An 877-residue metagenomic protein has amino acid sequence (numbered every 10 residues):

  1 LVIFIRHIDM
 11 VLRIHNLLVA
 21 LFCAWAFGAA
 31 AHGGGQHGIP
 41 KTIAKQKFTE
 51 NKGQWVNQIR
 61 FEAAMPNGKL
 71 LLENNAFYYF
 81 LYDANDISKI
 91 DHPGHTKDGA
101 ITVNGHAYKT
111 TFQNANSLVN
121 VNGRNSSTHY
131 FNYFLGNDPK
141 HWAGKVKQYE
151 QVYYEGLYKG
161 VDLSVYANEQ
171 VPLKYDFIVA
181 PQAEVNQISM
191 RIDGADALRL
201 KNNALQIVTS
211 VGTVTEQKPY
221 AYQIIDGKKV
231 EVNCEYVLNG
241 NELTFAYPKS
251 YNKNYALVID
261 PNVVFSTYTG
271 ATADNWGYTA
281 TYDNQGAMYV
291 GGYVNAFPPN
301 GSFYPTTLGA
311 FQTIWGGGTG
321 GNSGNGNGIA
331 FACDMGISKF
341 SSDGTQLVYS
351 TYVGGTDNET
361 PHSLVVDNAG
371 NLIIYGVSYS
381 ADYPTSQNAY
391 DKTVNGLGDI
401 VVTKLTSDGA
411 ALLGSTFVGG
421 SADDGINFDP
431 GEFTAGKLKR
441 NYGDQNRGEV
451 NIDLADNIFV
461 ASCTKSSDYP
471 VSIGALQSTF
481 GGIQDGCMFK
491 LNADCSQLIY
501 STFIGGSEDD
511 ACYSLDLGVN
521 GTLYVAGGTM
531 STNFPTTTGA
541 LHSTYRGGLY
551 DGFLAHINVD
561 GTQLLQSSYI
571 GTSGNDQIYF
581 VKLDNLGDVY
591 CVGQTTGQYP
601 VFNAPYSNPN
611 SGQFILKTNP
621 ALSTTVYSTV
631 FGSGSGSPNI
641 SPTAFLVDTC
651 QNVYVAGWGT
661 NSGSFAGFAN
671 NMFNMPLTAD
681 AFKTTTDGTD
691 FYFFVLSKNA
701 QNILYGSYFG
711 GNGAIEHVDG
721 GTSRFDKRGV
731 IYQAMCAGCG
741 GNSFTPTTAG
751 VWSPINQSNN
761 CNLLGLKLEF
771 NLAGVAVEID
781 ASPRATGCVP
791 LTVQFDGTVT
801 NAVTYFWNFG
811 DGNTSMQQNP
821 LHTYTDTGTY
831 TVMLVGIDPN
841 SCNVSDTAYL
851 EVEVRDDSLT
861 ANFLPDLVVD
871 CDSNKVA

Functional and structural regions predicted by a protein language model:
L1-Q36, L834, C842, S858 (+2 more regions): Bacterial Sec-dependent N-terminal signal peptides
V11-I14, A30-T272, T279-Y282: Residues that cap or anchor secondary-structure elements
G105-N116, Q170, K253-C788, N801-F806 (+2 more regions): A sequence-level/structural motif corresponding to short, flexible coil/turn segments enriched in small polar residues
P181, V789, D826-T827, C871: Surface-exposed loops/turns
I224-K228, N808-T814, P839: Change "in extracellular beta-sheet-rich domains … of secreted and cell-surface proteins" to "in beta-sheet-rich domains
A781-G787, L864-C871: Short beta-strand segments of immunoglobulin-like
P790-V799, S873-A877: A short beta-strand segment in extracellular, disulfide-stabilized domains
T804-T823: Surface-exposed, flexible coil segments in extracellular/virion-facing regions
